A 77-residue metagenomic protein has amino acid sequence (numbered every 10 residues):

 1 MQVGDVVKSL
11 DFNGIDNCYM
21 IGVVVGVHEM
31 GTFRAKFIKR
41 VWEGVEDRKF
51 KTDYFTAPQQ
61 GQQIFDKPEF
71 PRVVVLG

Functional and structural regions predicted by a protein language model:
M1-N13: Short coil-to-beta transition motif at edge beta-strands of beta-rich domains
Q2, V27-E29: Generic beta-strand structural signal
K8-L10, V25, K51, T56: Residue-level detector of conserved, well-ordered beta-strand and adjacent loop positions that form binding/recognition
D11, G26, F37-K39: Residue-level signal for short segments within beta-strands and strand-turn junctions of well-structured beta-sheet
C18-V27: Short beta-strand-centered aromatic/proline hotspots
G31-K36: Short aromatic-glycine-enriched beta-strand elements
I38-G77: Intrinsically disordered, low-complexity, charged/polar segments
